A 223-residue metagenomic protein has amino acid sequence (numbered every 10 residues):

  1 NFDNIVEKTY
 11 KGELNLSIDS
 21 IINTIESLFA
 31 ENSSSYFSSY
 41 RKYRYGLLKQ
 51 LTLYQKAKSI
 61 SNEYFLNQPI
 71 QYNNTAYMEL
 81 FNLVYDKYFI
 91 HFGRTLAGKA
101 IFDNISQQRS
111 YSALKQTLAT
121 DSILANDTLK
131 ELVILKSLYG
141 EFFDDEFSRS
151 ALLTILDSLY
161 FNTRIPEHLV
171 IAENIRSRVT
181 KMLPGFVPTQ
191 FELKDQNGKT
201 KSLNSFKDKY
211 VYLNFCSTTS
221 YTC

Functional and structural regions predicted by a protein language model:
N1-Q190: Oxidative protein folding and maturation machinery
I5, N67-Q68, K194, K209 (+1 more regions): Generic signature of intrinsically disordered, low-complexity segments enriched in small/polar residues
E192-V211: A short beta-strand-turn-helix
K207-D208, N214-C223: Conserved redox-active cysteine motifs that mediate thiol-disulfide chemistry, especially di-cysteine Cys-X(1-2)-Cys
